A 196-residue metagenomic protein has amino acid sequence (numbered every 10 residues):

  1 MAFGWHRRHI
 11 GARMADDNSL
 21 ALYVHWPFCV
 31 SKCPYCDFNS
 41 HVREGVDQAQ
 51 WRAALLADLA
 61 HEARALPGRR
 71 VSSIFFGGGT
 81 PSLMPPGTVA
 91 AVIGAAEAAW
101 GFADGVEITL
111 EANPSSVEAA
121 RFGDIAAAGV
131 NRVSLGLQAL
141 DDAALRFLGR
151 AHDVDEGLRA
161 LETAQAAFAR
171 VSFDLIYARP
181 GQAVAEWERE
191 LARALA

Functional and structural regions predicted by a protein language model:
M1-L22, P67-R69: N-terminal [4Fe-4S]-dependent radical SAM core
D16, W26-P27, T163-Q165: Short glycine/proline-enriched loop/turn "hinge" motifs that connect secondary-structure elements and lie
D17-S19, C33, V71, G105: Sequence-level motif detector for i,i+2 pairs with an aromatic at +2
Y23-H25, G77-G78: Residues at the beta-strand->loop junction immediately N-terminal to the Walker
H25-S40: Local cysteine-cluster metal-coordination motifs and their immediate loop/turn environment, predominantly Fe-S cluster
S40-A65, R69-A196: Conserved non-cysteine loop/helix-boundary elements of the Radical SAM core domain that shape
